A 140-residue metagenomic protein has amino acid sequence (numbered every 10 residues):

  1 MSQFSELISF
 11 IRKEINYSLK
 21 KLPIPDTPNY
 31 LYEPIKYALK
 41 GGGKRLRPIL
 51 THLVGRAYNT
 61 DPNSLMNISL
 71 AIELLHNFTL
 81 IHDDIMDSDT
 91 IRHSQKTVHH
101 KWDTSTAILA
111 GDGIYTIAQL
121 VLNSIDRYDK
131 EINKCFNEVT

Functional and structural regions predicted by a protein language model:
M1-P23: N-terminal amphipathic/basic leader segments beginning at the initiator methionine
K20, I24-T140: Mg2+-dependent prenyl diphosphate-binding active-site environment of isoprenoid biosynthetic enzymes
